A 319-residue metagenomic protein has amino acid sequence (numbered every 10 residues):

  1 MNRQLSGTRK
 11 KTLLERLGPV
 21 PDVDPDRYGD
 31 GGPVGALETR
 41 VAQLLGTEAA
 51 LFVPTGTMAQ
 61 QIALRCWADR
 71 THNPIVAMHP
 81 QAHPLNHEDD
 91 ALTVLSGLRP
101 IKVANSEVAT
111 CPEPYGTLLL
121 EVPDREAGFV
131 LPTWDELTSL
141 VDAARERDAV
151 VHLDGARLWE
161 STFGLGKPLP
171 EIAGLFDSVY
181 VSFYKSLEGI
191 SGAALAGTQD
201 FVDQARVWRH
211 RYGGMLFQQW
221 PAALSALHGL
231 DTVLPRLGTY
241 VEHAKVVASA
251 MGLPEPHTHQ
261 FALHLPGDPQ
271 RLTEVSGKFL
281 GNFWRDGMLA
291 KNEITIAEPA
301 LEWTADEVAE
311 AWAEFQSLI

Functional and structural regions predicted by a protein language model:
G7-T55, D69, P80-Q81, L85-N86 (+2 more regions): Conserved N-terminal alpha-helix of the aminotransferase class I/II PLP-enzyme fold
E48-A68, V103-A104, V122: Conserved core of the PLP fold type I
A68-G116: PLP-dependent aminotransferase-like
T71, G252-I319: Conserved C-terminal alpha-helix-loop-beta "cap" of PLP-dependent enzymes that closes/shapes the active-site mouth
S106-G155: Active-site phosphate-binding strand-loop segment of PLP-dependent enzymes
T117, V150-H152, S178, Q260 (+1 more regions): Structural preference for beta-strand elements that scaffold enzyme active sites
L119-E126, L131, P168, G174-G267: Active-site C-terminal subdomain of aminotransferase-like
